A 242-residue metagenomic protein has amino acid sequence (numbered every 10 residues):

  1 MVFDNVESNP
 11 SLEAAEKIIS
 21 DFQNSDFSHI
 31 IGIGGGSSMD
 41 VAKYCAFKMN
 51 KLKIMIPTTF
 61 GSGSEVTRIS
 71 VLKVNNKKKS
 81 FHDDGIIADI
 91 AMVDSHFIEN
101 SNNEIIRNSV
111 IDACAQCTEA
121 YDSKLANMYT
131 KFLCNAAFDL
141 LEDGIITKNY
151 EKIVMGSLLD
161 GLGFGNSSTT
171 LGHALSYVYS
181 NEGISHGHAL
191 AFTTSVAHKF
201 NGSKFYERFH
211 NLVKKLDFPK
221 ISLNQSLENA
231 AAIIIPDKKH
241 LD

Functional and structural regions predicted by a protein language model:
V2-E13: Short beta->alpha junction loops
E7, I33-G35, G183-G187: Active-site nucleophile and cofactor-binding loops and adjacent substrate-binding regions of central metabolic enzymes
E13-H96: Glycine/threonine-rich beta-strand-loop-alpha-helix active-site module that forms ligand/phosphate-binding
I19-D26, I146-S168, G172-Y179, E228-A231: Short, hydrophobic/aliphatic alpha-helical segments
L72-S167: Carboxylate- and glycine-rich phosphate/diphosphate-binding segment that chelates Mg2+/Mn2+
S167-V178, E182-K214: C-terminal catalytic subdomain
Y206-D242: C-terminal charged capping/lid subdomain of soluble metabolic enzymes
